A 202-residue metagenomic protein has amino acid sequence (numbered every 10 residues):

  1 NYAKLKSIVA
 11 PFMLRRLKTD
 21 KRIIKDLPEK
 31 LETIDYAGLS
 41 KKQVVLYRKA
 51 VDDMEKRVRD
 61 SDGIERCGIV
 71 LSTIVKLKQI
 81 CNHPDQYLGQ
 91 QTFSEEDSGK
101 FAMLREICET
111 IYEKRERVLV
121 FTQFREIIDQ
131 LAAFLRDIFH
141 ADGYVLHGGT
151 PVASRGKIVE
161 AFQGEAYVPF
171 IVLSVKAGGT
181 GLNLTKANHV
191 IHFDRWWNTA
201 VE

Functional and structural regions predicted by a protein language model:
N1, I69, W197, V201: Short acidic-hydrophobic sequence patches enriched in Asp/Glu that either
N1-I23: Conserved P-loop NTPase motor "coupling/switch" region that bridges the ATPase
A10, L173, H192: A short beta-strand submotif of the Rossmann-like class I SAM-dependent methyltransferase core that lines
A10-M13, E55, K78, A132: Structural signal for well-ordered, non-membrane alpha-helices
K21-R48, S61-L182, K186: Conserved Helicase C-terminal RecA-like lobe
D53-R59: Cytochrome P450 catalytic domain signature, combining two hallmark sequence patches
K176-E202: Conserved RecA-like helicase motor core of SF1/SF2 enzymes
